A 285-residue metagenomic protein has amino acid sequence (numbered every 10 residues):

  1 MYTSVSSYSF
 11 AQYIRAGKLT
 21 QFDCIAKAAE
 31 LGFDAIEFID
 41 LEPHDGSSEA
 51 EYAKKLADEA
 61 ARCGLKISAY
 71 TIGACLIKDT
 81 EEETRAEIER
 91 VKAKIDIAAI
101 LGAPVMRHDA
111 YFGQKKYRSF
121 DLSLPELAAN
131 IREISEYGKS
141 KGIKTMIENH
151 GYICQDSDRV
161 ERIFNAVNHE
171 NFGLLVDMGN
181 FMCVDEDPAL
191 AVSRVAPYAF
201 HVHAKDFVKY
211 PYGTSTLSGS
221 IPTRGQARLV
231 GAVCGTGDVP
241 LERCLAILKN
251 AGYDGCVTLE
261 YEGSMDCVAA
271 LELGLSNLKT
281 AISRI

Functional and structural regions predicted by a protein language model:
M1-A103, L122, K139, H169 (+4 more regions): N-terminal pre-domain/capping segments
Q12-K18, I39-Y52, C75-T84, G113-R118 (+5 more regions): Acidic-and-aromatic substrate-binding clefts and catalytic sites of carbohydrate-active enzymes
A35-I36, Y70, A129-D238: Acidic/histidine-rich catalytic cores of soluble enzymes
I36-F38, I67-T71, A103-Y111, T145-N149 (+1 more regions): Short beta-strand segments at enzyme active-site cores
K115-I131: Active-site cleft segment of glycoside hydrolase catalytic domains centered on the general acid/base Glu
P222, L241-D254: Short glycine/proline-rich, acidic loop/turn segments that cap or connect secondary-structure elements
G255-A281: C-terminal/domain-terminus segments
